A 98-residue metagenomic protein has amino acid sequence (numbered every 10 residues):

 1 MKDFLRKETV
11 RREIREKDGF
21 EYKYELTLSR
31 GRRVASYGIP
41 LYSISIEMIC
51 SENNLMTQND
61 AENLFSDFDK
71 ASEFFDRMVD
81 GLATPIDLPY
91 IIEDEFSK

Functional and structural regions predicted by a protein language model:
M1-S29: Negatively charged, low-complexity tracts enriched in Asp/Glu with abundant Ser/Thr
D3, E13-K17, R33, N53-N54 (+2 more regions): Generic structural signal for short, flexible, solvent-exposed coil/loop and linker residues
E16-F20, G38, K70-A71: A general marker of short, structured functional hotspots
E21-S29, P40-E47, L64: Ordered hydrophobic segments in well-structured contexts
Y22-A35, F75, P89-Y90: A positively charged, amphipathic N-terminal helix/segment that binds anionic biomolecules
A35-N59: A short, structured beta-strand/loop element
C50-K98: Mixed-charge, Lys/Arg-enriched low-complexity segments
